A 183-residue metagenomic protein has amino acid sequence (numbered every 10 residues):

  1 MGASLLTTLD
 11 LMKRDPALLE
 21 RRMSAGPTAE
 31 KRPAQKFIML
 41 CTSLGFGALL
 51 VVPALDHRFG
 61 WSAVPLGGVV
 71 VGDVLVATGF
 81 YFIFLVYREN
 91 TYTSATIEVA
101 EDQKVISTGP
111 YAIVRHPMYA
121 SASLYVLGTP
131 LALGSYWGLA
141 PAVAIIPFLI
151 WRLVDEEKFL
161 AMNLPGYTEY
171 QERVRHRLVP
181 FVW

Functional and structural regions predicted by a protein language model:
M1-T108, A120-W183: Membrane-anchoring alpha-helices and their flanking helix-loop junctions
V114-R115: Conserved SAM-binding loop
